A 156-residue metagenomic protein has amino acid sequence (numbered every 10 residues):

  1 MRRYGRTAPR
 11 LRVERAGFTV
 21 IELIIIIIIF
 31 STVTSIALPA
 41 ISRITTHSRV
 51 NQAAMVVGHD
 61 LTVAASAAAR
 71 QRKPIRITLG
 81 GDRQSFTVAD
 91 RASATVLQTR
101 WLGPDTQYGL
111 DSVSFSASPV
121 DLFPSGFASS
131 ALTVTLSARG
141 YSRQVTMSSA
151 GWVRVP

Functional and structural regions predicted by a protein language model:
M1-R12, I27, T32, I36-T62 (+2 more regions): N-terminal helix-rich module
A16-I28: N-terminal signal-anchor/signal peptide hydrophobic helix marking the start of the first transmembrane segment
